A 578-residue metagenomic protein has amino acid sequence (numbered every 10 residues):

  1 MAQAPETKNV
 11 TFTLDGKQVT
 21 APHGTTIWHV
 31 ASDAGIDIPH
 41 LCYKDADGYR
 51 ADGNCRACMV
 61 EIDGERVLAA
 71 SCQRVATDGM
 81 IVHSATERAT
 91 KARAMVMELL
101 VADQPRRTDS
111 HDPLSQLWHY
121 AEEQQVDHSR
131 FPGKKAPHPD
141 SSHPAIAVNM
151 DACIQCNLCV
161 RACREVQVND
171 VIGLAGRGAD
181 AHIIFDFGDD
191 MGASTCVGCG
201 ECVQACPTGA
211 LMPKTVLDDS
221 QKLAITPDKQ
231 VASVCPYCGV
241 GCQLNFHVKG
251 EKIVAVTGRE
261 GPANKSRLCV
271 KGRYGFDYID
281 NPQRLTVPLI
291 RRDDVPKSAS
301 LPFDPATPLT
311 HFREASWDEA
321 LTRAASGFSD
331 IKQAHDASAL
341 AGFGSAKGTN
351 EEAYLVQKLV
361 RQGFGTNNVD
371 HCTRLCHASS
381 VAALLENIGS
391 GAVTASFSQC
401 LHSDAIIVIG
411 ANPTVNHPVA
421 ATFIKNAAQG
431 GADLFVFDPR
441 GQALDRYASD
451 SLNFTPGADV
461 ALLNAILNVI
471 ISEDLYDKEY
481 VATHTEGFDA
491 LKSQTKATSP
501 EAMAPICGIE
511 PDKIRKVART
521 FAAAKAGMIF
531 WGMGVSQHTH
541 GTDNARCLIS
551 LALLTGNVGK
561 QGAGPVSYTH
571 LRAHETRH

Functional and structural regions predicted by a protein language model:
A2-G24, I62-G64, G79-E473, E510: N-terminal export/assembly segments and adjacent metallocofactor-ligating motifs of anaerobic energy-metabolism
A21-L68, R74-D78: N-terminal cofactor/phosphate-binding cores enriched in small/glycine residues, especially glycine-rich loops such as
R106, L158, G457, A461-M528: P-loop NTPase catalytic nucleotide-binding module
V171, P213-K214, H335-A339, Y476-V481 (+2 more regions): Flexible, glycine/charged-enriched surface loops at secondary-structure junctions
G532: Aromatic-residue-lined binding/catalytic grooves and analogous aromatic/hydrophobic interfacial grooves in multimeric
S536-V566: Glycine-rich, aromatic-lined ligand/substrate-binding cores of catalytic and carbohydrate-binding domains
T569-H578: Conserved small/polar residues in nucleotide/adenosyl-binding loops
